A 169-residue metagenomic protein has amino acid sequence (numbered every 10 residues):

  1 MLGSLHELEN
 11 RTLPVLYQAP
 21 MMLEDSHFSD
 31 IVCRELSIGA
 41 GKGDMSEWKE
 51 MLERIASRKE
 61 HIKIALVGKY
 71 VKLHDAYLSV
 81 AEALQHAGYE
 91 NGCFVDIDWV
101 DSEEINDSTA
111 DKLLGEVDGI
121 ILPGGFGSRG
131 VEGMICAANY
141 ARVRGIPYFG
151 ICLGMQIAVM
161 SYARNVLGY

Functional and structural regions predicted by a protein language model:
M1-Y169: N-terminal beta1-alpha1 cap of cysteine-dependent amidohydrolase-like domains
